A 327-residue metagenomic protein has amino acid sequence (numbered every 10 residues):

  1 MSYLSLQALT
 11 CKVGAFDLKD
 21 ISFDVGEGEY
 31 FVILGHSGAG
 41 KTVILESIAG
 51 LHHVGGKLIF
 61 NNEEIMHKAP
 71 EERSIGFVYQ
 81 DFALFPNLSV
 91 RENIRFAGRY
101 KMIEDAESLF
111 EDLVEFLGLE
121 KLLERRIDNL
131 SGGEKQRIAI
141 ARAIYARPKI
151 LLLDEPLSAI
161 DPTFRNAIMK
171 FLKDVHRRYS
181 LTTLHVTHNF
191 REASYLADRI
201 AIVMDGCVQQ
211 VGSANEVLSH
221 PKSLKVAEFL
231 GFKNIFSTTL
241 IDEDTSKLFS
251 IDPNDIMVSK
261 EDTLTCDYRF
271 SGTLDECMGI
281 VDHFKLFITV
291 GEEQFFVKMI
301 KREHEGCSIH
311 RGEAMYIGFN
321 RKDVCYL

Functional and structural regions predicted by a protein language model:
H53, K68-A69, L88-E107, F116: ABC-type ATPase nucleotide-binding domains, specifically the catalytic core motifs of the NBD
D105-L122, K173-D174, S180: Conserved ABC ATPase "signature" region
R126-L130, E134: Conserved ABC ATPase signature
Y145-K149: A short, proline-enriched helix->beta-strand linker immediately N-terminal to the Walker B motif in ABC-type P-loop
L151-E155: Catalytic Walker B motif of ABC-type/P-loop ATPase nucleotide-binding domains
N234-M278, E303-L327: Glycine/charge-rich catalytic "coupling/switch" loops of P-loop NTPases
